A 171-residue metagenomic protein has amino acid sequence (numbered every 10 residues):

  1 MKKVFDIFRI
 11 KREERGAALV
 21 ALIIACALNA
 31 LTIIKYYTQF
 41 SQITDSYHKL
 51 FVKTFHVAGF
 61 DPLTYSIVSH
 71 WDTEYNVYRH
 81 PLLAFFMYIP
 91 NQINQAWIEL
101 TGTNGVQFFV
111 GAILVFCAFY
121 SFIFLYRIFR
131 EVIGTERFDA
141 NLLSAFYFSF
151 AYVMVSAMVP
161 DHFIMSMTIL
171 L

Functional and structural regions predicted by a protein language model:
M1-I10: Short, Lys/Arg-rich, polar N-terminal cytosolic tail immediately upstream of the first transmembrane signal-anchor
R9-F60, T64-W71: Transmembrane signal-anchor helices characteristic of membrane glycosylation enzymes that use polyprenol
I33-Y36, N91, Q95, Y126-G134: Membrane-water interface at transmembrane helix exits
H70-N104: Short hydrophobic/aromatic helix or loop-helix immediately within or flanking a transmembrane segment in polytopic
W97-Y120: Loop-to-helix entry region of an early transmembrane alpha helix in multi-pass inner-membrane enzymes
I123-S149: Transmembrane-helix signature of polytopic, membrane-embedded enzymes that assemble or transfer cell-envelope glycans
M158-I164: Short acidic/glycine- and proline-prone juxtamembrane loop motifs at membrane-interface regions of multi-pass membrane
M165-L171: Specific aromatic-rich, kink-prone transmembrane helix
